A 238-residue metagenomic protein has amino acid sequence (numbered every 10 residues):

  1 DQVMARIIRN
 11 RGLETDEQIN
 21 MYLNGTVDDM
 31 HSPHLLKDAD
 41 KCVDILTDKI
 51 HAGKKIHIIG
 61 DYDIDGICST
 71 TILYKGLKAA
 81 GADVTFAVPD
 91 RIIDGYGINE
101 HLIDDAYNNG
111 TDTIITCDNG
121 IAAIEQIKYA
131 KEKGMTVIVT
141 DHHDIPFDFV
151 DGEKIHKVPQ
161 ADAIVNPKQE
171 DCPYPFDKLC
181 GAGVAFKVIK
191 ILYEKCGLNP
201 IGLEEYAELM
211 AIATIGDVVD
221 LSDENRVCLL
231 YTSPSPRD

Functional and structural regions predicted by a protein language model:
D1-S233, R237: Replace "Mg2+/Mn2+-dependent" with "divalent metal-dependent
